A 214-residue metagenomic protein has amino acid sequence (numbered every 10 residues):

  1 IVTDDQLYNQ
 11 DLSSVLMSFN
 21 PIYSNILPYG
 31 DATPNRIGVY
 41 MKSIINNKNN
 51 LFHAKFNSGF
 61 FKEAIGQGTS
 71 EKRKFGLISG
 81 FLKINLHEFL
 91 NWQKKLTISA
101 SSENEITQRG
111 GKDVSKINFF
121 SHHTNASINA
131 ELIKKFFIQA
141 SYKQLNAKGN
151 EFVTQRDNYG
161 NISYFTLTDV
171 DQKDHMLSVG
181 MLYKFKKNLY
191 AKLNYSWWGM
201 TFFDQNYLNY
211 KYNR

Functional and structural regions predicted by a protein language model:
I1-R214: Exposed, low-structure sequence patches enriched in small/polar residues
